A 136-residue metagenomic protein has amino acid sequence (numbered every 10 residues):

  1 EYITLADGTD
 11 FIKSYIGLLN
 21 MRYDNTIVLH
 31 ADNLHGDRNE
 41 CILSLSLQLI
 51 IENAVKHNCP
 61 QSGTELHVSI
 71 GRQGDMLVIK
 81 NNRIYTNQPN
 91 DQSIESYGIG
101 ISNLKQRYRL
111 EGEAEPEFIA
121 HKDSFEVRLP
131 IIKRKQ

Functional and structural regions predicted by a protein language model:
E1-P130: Two-component histidine phosphotransfer core
I132-Q136: C-terminal end segment of the histidine kinase catalytic
